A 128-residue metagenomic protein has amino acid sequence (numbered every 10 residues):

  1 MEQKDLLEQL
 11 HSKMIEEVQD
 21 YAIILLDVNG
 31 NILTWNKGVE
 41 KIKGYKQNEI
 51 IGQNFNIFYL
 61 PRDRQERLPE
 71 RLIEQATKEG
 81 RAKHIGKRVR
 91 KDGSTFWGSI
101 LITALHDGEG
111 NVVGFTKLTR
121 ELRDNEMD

Functional and structural regions predicted by a protein language model:
M1-Q9, R120-D128: PAS-associated C-terminal cap
L6-L26: Sensory modules in modular signal-transduction proteins
L10-H11, R62-S94: Terminal output helix/cap of sensory domains in signal transduction proteins
N29, L33-K41, Q53: PAS/LOV sensory domain surfaces, especially short acidic/polar patches at coil-to-helix junctions
V39-I50, G108: PAS/PAS-like sensory domain cap-loop motif
E49-D63: PAS-family sensory/regulatory domains
Y59, N111-L122: PAS-family sensory domains
R90-D92, L101-D107, L118-R123: PAS-family sensory domains and close relatives that share small-molecule sensor folds
